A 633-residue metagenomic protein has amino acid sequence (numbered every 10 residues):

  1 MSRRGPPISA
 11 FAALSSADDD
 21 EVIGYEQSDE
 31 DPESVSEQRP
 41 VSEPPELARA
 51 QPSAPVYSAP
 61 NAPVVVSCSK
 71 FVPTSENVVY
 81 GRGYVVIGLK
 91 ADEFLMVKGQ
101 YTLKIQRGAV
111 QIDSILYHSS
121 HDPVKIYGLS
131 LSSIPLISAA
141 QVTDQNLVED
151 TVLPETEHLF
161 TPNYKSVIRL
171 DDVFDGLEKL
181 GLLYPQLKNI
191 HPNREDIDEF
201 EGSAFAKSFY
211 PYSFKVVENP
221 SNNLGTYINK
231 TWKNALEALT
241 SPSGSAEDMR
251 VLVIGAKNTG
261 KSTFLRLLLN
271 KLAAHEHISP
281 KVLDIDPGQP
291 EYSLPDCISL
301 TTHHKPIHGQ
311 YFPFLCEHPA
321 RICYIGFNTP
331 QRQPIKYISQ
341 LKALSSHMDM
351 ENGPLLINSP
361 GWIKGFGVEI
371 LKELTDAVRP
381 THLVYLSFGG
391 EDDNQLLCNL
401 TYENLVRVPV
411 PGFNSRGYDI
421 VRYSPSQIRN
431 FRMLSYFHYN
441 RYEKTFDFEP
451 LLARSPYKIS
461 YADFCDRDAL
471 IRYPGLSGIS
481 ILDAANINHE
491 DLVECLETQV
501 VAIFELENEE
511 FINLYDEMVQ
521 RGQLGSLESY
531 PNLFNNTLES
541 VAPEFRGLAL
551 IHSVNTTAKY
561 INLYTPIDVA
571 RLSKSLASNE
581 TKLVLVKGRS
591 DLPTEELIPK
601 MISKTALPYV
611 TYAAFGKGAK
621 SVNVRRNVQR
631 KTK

Functional and structural regions predicted by a protein language model:
S2-M249, V253-I254, L267, K271 (+3 more regions): Preference for solvent-exposed, low-hydrophobicity sequence contexts
I115-Y117, R266, L294-D296, P313 (+2 more regions): Short coil/turn segments at secondary-structure boundaries
K233-E237, I338, K342, K372: Generic detector of well-ordered alpha-helical segments enriched in charged/polar residues, highlighting helical
A246-D248, I254, E276, K281-L355 (+1 more regions): Nucleotide-state-sensitive switch-loop elements of NTP-binding domains
K257: The conserved Walker
K261: Conserved lysine of the Walker
L341-L344, M348-G390, L396-L405: C-terminal catalytic or substrate-handling cores of phosphate/nucleotide- and metal-cofactor-dependent proteins acting
